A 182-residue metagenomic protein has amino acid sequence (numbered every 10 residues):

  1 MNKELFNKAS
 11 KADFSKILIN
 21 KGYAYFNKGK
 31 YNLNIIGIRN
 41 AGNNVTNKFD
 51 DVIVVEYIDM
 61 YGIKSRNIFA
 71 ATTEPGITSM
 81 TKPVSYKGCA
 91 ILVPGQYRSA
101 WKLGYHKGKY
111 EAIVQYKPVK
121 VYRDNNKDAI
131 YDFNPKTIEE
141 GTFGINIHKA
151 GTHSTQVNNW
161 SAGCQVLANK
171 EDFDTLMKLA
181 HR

Functional and structural regions predicted by a protein language model:
M1-N158, D172-H181: Cell wall/extracellular polymer interaction/catalysis modules
S161: Residues immediately within or flanking Cys/His clusters that coordinate Zn2+ in small zinc-binding modules
L167-K170: Soluble non-cytosolic domains of exported or imported proteins
